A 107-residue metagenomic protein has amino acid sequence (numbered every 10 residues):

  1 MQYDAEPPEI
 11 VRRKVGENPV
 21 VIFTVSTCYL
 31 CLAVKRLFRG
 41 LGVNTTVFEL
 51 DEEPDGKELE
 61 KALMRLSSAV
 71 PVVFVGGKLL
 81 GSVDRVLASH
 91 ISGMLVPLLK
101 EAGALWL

Functional and structural regions predicted by a protein language model:
Q2-V11, G16-E17, G93, L99-L107: C-terminal alpha-helical interaction module
D4-F48: Local sequence-structure signature of Cys/Sec-based thiol-disulfide redox active-site neighborhoods
R12-R13, P71, L87: Short secondary-structure boundary/capping segments
L30, R36-G40, K61, R65 (+2 more regions): Ordered, helix-dominated protein-protein interaction surfaces in large eukaryotic regulatory proteins
E49-P54: Short beta->alpha junction loops
D55-E60: Structural motif
M64-V75: Structural micro-motif
F74-L107: Non-catalytic, surface beta->alpha helical segment in thiol-disulfide oxidoreductase systems
